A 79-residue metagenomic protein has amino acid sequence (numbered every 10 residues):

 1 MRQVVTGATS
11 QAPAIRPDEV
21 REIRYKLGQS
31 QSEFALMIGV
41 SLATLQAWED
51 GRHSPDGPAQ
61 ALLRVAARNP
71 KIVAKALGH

Functional and structural regions predicted by a protein language model:
M1-I15, I72-V73, L77-H79: N-terminal flexible/basic segments that precede or flank functional cores
R16-E19, P58: N-terminal positioning helix adjacent to the helix-turn-helix/winged-helix DNA-binding module
V20-E33: Short basic helix-loop element that most often maps to the first helix and adjoining turn of HTH DNA-binding modules
Y25, G39, D50: Residue-level detection of the helix-turn-helix DNA-binding "recognition helix"
F34, I38-G39, L63: Short amphipathic alpha-helix starts
F34-A35, L45-W48: Conserved hydrophobic/aromatic packing and binding residues within compact polymer-binding modules
D50-H79: Short, Lys/Arg-rich amphipathic alpha-helical interaction segments that bind nucleic acids or acidic protein surfaces
